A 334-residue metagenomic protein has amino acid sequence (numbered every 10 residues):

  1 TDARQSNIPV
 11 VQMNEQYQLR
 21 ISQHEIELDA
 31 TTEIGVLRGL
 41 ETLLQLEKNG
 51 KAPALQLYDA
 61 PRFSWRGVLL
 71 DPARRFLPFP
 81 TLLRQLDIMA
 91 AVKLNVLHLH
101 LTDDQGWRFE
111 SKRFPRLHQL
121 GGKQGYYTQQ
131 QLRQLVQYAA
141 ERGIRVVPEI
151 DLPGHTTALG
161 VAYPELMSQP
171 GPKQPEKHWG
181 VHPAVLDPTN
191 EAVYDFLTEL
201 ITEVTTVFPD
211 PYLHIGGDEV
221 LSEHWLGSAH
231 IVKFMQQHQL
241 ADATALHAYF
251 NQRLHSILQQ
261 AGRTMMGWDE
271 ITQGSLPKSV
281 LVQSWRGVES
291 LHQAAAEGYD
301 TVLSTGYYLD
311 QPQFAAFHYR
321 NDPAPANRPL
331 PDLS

Functional and structural regions predicted by a protein language model:
T1-F63: Contiguous, structured surface segment used for ligand recognition
D2-Q5, H24, E33-G35, R75 (+7 more regions): Short, glycine-/Ser/Thr-/acidic-enriched flexible segments
R20, P61-R62, V207, S275-L276 (+1 more regions): Extracellular/periplasmic catalytic domains that process cell-envelope and extracellular macromolecules
L43-Q45, Q85, D300, Y319: Short, solvent-exposed amphipathic alpha-helical segments in soluble enzyme and RNA/protein-processing domains
K51-L55, Y163, V288: Alpha-helical scaffolding within the catalytic cores of extracellular/periplasmic polymer-degrading hydrolases
F63-R263: Substrate-binding cleft of carbohydrate-active enzyme catalytic domains
R108-K112, L159-A162, P277-L281, F314-H318: Short secondary-structure transition/capping segments
T264-E270, S275-V280, R286-S334: Flexible, acidic glycine-rich loops studded with aromatic residues
